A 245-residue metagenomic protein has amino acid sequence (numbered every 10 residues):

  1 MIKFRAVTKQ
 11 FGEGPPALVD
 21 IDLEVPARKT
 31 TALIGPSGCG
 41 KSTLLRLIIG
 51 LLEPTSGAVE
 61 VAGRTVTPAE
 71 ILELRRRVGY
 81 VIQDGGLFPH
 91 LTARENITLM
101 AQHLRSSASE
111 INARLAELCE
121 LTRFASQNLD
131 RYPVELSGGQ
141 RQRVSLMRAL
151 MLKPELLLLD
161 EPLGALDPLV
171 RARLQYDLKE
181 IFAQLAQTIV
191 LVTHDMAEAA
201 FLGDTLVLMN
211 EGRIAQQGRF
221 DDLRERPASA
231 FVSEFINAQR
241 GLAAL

Functional and structural regions predicted by a protein language model:
I49: Helix-to-loop junction immediately C-terminal to a conserved catalytic motif
T65-G79, H103, S109, L223-P227: ABC ATPase NBD coupling module
S109-Q127, E180: Conserved ABC ATPase "signature" region
Y132-L136, Q140: Conserved ABC ATPase signature
K153: Conserved catalytic motifs of ABC-family nucleotide-binding domains
E211-G212: Conserved ABC ATPase "signature" C-loop
Q217-G218, R226: ABC ATPase "signature
